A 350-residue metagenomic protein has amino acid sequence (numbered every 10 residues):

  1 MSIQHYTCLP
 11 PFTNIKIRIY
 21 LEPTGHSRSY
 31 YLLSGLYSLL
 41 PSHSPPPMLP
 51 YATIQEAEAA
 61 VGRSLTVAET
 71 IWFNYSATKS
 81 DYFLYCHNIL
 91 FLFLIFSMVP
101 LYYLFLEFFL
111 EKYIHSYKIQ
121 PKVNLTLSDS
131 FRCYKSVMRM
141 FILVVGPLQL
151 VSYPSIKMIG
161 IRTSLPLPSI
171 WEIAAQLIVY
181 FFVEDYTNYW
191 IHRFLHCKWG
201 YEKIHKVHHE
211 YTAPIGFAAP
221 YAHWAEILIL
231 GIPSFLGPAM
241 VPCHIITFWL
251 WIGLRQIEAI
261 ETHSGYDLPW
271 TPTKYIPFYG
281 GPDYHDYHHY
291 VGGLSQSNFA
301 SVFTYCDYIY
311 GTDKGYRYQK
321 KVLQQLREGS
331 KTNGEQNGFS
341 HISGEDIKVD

Functional and structural regions predicted by a protein language model:
I3-I15, L32-C86, F105-I114, K118-L127 (+1 more regions): Cytosolic/stromal cytosol-facing helical appendages immediately following the last transmembrane segment
L84, I119-M140, S164-Q176: Interfacial transmembrane-helix boundary/kink motif in multi-pass membrane proteins
L84-N88, L92, S169-L177, I227 (+1 more regions): Residue-level signature of transmembrane alpha-helical entry/exit and packing/kink sites in multi-pass membrane
L92-F108, V144, L148, Y180-I191 (+1 more regions): Hydrophobic alpha-helical membrane-embedded segments
K135-G146, A219-E226: Select subsegments of transmembrane alpha-helices in polytopic membrane proteins, especially boundary-proximal
G146-V183: Juxtamembrane helix-loop-helix connectors linking adjacent transmembrane helices in multi-pass membrane enzymes
Q149-I156, F182-E202: Transmembrane alpha-helix/helix-exit interface in multi-pass inner-membrane proteins
